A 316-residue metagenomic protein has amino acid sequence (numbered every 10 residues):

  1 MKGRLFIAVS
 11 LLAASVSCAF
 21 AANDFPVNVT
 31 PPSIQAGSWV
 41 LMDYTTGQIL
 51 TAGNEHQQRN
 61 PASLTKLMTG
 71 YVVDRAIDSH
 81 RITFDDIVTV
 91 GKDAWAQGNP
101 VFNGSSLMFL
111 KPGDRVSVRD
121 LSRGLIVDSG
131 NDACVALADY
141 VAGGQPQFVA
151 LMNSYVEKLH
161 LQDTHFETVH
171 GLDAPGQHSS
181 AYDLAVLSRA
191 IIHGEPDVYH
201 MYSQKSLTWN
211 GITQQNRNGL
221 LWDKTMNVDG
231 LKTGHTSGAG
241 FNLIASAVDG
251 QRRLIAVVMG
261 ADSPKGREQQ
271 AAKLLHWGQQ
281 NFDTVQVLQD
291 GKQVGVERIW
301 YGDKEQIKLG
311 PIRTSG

Functional and structural regions predicted by a protein language model:
M1-V9: Bacterial N-terminal signal peptides that target proteins for export
G3-R4, Q48, D132, T314-S315: Glycine-centered loop/turn positions within well-structured domains that cap or flank conserved ligand/cofactor-binding
A8-S17: Bacterial N-terminal signal peptides
A13, P31-S33, H80-I82, F102 (+5 more regions): A generic structural signal for short, solvent-exposed coil/turn residues that cap or connect secondary-structure
A19-F20, D223: Short linear motifs centered on Gly/Pro in flexible linkers and helix caps
A21-Y182, S188-H193: Active-site-adjacent loops and short helices of periplasmic peptidoglycan-processing enzymes
L161-H165, D173-G316: Domain-terminus/edge residues, biased toward the C-terminal soluble/receptor-binding domains of extracytoplasmic
